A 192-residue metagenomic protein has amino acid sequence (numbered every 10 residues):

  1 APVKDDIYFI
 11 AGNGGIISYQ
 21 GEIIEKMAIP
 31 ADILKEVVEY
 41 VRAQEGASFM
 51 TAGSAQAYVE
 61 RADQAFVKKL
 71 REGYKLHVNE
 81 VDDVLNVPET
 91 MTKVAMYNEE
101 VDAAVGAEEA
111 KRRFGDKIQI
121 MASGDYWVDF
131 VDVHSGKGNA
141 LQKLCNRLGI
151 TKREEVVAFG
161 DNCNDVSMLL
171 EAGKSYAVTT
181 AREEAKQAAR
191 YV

Functional and structural regions predicted by a protein language model:
A1, E80-D82, A189-V192: Short, intrinsically disordered, charge-balanced linker/junction segments flanking boundaries in proteins
A1-Q20, E25-D32: Alpha-helical substrate-recognition element adjacent to the catalytic core
D6, M91-T92, A172, A189: Short, well-ordered alpha-helix to beta-strand connector turns
I7, I118, V156, R190-Y191: Short, conserved active-site loop motifs that form the nucleotide-linked donor/cofactor pocket
I10, V157-F159, Y176: Hydrophobic/aromatic beta-strand patches that form the interior of the parallel beta-sheet core in alpha/beta enzyme
N13, V94, L169, R190: Residue-level signal for inorganic ion chemistry
E36, Y40, E45-M168, T180: Conserved acidic, metal-coordinating active-site core of Asp-based, Mg2+-dependent phosphoryl-transfer enzymes
E171, S175-V192: Asp-based, Mg2+/Mn2+-dependent phosphohydrolase catalytic module
